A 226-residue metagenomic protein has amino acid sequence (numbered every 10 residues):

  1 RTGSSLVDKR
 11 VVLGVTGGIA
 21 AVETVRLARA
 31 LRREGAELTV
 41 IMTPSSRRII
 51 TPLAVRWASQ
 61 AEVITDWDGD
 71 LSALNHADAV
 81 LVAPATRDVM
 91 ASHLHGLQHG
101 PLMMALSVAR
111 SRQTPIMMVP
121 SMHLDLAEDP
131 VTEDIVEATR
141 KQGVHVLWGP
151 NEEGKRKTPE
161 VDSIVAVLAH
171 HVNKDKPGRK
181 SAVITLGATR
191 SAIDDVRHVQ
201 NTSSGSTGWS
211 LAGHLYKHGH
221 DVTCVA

Functional and structural regions predicted by a protein language model:
R1-A226: A cross-family phosphate/adenosyl-ligand binding-site feature
